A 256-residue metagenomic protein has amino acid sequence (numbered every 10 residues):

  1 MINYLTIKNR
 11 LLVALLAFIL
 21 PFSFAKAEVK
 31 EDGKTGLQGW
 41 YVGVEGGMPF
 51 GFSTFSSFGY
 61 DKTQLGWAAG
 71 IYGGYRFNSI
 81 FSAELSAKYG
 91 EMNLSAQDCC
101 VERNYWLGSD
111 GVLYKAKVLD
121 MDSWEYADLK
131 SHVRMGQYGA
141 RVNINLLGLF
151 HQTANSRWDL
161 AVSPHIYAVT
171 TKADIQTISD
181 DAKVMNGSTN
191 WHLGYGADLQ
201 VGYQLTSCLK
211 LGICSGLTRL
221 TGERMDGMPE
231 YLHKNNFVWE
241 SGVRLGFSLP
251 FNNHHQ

Functional and structural regions predicted by a protein language model:
I2, A14, F24-V42, H151-L160 (+1 more regions): Outer-membrane beta-barrel biogenesis signature
K26-G74, T171-A173: Short glycine/proline- and aromatic-enriched beta-strand/turn motifs that initiate or cap beta-hairpins
A27-D32, F50, F77-S79, N143-T153 (+3 more regions): Outer-membrane beta-barrel proteins
E28-V29, S79-I178, L249: Gram-negative (and chloroplast) outer-membrane scaffold detector with strong preference for beta-barrel transmembrane
K34-V42, S79-F81, R134-G136, A154-V162 (+2 more regions): Outer-envelope beta-barrel architecture signal
Q38, T63-A69, H132-Y138, S156-W158 (+2 more regions): Residues that define the transmembrane beta-barrel architecture of outer-membrane proteins
V44-M48, I71-Y75, A140-L146, P164-A168 (+3 more regions): Residues on the lipid-exposed face of transmembrane beta-strands in outer-membrane beta-barrel proteins
T54-Y60, W124-S131, D180-G187, M225-H233: Extracellular loop and loop/strand-boundary signature of outer-membrane beta-barrel proteins
